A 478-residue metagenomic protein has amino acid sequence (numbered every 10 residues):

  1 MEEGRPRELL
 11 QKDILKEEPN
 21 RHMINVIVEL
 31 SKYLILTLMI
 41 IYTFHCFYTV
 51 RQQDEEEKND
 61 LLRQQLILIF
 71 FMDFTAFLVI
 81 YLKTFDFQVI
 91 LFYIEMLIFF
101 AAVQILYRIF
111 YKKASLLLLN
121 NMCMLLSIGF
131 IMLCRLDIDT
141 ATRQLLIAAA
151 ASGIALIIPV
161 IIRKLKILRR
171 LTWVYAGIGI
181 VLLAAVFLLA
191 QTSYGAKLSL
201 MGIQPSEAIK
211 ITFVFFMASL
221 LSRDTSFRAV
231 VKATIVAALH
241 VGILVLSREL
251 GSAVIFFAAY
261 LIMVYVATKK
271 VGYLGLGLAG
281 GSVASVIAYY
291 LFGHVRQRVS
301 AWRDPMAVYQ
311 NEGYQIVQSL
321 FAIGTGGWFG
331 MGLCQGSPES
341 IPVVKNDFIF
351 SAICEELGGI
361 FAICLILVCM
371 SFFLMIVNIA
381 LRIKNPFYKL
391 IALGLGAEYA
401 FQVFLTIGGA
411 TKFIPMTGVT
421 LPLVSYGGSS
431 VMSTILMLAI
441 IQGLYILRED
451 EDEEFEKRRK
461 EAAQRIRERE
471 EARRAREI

Functional and structural regions predicted by a protein language model:
M1-H22: N-terminal amphipathic/basic-hydrophobic helices that include classical n-h-c signal peptides and signal-anchor
H22-L38: Hydrophobic transmembrane alpha-helical segments in integral membrane proteins
Y33-V50: N-terminal signal-anchor/start-transfer transmembrane helix
F44-H45, L62-I69, V103, L117 (+1 more regions): Polytopic transmembrane helical bundles with strong interfacial aromatic enrichment
E55-E56: Extended repeat-based interaction scaffolds and adjacent low-complexity, acidic/S/T/P-biased segments that form broad
D86-E312, S351, E355-G409, L436 (+2 more regions): Hydrophobic alpha-helical transmembrane segments of multi-pass inner membrane proteins, especially in bacterial systems
P305-N346, F350, I360-F361: TM-adjacent membrane-interface loops and short helices in multi-pass inner/ER membrane proteins
K412-E454: Transmembrane alpha-helices of multi-pass inner-membrane enzymes
